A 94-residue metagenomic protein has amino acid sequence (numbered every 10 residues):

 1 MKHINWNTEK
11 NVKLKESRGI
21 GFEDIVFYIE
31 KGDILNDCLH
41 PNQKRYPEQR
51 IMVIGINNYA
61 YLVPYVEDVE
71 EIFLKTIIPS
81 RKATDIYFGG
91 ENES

Functional and structural regions predicted by a protein language model:
M1-S94: Ribonuclease/tRNase effector modules and their secretory precursors
